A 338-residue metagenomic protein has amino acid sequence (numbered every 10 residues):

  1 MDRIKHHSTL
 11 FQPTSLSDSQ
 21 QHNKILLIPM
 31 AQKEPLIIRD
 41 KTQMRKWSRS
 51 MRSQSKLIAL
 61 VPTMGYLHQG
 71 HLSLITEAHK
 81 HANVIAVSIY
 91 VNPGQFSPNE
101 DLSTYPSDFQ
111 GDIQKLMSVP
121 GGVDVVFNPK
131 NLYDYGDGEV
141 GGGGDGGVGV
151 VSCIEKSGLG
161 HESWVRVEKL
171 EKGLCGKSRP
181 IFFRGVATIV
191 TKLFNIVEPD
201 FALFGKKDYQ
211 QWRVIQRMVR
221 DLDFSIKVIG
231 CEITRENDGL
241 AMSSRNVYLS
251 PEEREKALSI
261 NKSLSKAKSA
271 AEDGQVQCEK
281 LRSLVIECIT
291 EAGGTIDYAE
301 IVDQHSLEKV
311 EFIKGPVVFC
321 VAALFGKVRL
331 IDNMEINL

Functional and structural regions predicted by a protein language model:
D2-F11, D18, N23-G294, V302 (+3 more regions): Nucleotidyltransferase catalytic core that binds NTPs
E34-P35, P316-V318: A residue-level signal for beta-strand positions that form part of recognition/binding surfaces within mature
N237, V317-F319, I331: Change "...and in nucleic-acid phosphodiester-cleaving endonucleases..." to "...and in nucleic-acid processing enzymes
I296-K314, C320-V321: A conserved acidic, glycine/proline-rich C-terminal tail/linker
F312, V321-F325, M334-I336: Short beta-strand elements
